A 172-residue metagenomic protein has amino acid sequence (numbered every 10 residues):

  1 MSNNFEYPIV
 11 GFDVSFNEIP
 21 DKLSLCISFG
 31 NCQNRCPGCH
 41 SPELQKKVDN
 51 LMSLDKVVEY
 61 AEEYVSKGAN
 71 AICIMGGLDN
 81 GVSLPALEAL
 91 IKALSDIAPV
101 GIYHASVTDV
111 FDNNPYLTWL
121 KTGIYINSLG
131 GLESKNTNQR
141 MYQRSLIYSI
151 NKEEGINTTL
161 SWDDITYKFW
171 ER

Functional and structural regions predicted by a protein language model:
M1-S28, Q33, S41-K46, T166-R172: N-terminal [4Fe-4S]-dependent radical SAM core
I27, C36, L120: Conserved, mostly hydrophobic/aromatic
S41-L54, Y64-V82, I97-V110, T118-R144: Core AdoMet radical
S53-V58, P85-L90: Charged helix-capping and loop-helix junction motifs
Y60-E63, A93: A generic secondary-structure signal
G81-S83, E88, L129-R172: P-loop/Walker A phosphate-binding loop and immediately adjacent motor/lid segment at beta-alpha junctions
L87-P99: Surface-exposed amphipathic alpha-helices with a cationic face
